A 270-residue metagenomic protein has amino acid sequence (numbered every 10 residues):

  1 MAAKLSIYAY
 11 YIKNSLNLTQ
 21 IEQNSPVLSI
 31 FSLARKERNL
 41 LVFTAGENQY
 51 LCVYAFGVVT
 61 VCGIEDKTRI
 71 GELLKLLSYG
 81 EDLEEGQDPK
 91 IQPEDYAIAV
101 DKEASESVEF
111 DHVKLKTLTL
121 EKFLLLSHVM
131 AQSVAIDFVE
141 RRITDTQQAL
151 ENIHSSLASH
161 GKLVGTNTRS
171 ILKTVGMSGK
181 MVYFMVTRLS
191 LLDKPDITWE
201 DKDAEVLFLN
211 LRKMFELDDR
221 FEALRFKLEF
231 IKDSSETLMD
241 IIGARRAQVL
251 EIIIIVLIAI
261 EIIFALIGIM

Functional and structural regions predicted by a protein language model:
M1-L118, L125: Short Lys/Arg-enriched alpha/beta "domain-start" segment
Q20, P26, R69-E72, F138 (+3 more regions): Exposed alpha-helical structural elements
L33, D82-E85, P89, Q147 (+3 more regions): Residue-level signal for secondary-structure boundary elements
C62, H128, Q132-A135, T174 (+1 more regions): Generic alpha-helical structural element
T68, M130, V134, K180: Charged, alpha-helix-enriched surfaces in structured cytosolic catalytic cores of large nucleotide-utilizing machines
K75-D82, R141-Q148, T187-S190: Short, intrinsically disordered, mixed-charge
A104-R169: Juxtamembrane/interface alpha-helical elements of multi-pass membrane proteins
H154-I263, G268: Membrane-associated alpha-helical segments
